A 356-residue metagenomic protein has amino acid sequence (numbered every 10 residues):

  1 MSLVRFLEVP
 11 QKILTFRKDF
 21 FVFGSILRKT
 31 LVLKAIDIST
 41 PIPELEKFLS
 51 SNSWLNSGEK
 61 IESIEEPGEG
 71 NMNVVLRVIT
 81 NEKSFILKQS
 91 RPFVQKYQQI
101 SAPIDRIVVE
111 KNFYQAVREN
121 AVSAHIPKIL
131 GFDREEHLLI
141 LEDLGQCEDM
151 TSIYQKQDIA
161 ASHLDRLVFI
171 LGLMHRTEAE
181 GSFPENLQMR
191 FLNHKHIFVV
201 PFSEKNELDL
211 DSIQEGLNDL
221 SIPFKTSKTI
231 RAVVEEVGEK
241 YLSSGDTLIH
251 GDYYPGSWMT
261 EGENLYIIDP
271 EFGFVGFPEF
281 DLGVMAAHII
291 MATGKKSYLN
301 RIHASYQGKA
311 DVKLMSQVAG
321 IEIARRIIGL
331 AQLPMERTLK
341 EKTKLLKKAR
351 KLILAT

Functional and structural regions predicted by a protein language model:
L3-E8, F20, G24-K29: Short, positively charged low-complexity motifs
T30-P41, N186-V237, I328: Active-site catalytic-loop/activation-segment of kinase and kinase-like phosphoryl-transfer enzymes
L31-E59: Juxta-kinase regulatory segment immediately upstream of eukaryotic protein kinase catalytic domains
E59-T80: ATP-binding glycine-rich phosphate-binding loop
T80-S182: ATP-binding pocket architecture of kinase catalytic cores
Y97-Q99, D246-L248, M259-N300: Active-site Asp-x-Gly
N112, P278-K309, A319-T338: Active-site activation/catalytic loop segments of kinase-like enzymes and analogous catalytic loops in related
D252: Conserved catalytic-loop position in the HRD/HxD motif
